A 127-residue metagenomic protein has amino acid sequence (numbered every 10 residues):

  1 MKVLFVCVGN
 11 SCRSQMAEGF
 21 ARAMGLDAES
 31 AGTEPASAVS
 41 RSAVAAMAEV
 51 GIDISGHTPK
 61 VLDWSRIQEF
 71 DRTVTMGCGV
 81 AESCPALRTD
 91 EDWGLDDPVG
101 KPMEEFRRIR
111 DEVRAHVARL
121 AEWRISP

Functional and structural regions predicted by a protein language model:
M1-P127: Short polar/charged helix/loop
